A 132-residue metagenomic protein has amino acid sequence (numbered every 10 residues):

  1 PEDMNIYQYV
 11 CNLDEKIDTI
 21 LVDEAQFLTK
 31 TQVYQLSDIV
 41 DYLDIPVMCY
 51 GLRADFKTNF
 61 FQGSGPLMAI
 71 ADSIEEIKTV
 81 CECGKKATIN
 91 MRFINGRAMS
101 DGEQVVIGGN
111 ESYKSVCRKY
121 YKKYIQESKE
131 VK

Functional and structural regions predicted by a protein language model:
P1-D18: Inter-Walker segment of RecA-like/P-loop motor cores
I6-Y7, C11, Q26-K132: Replace "adjacent to P-loop NTPase cores in ATP/GTP-dependent enzymes" with "adjacent to NTP-binding cores
E15-L28: Conserved P-loop NTPase "ATPase switch" module shared by AAA+ and STAND
